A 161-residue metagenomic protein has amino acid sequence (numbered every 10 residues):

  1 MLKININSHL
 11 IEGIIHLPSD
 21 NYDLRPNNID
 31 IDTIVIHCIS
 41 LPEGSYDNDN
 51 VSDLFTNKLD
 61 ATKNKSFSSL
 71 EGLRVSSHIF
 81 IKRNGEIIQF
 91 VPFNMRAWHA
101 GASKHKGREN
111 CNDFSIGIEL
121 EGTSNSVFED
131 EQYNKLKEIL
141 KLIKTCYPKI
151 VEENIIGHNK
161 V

Functional and structural regions predicted by a protein language model:
L2-N27, T33, C38-K149: Active-site-adjacent loop/helix surface patches within enzyme catalytic domains that shape the substrate-binding cleft
C146-V161: Acidic/histidine-rich, metal-coordinating catalytic segments
